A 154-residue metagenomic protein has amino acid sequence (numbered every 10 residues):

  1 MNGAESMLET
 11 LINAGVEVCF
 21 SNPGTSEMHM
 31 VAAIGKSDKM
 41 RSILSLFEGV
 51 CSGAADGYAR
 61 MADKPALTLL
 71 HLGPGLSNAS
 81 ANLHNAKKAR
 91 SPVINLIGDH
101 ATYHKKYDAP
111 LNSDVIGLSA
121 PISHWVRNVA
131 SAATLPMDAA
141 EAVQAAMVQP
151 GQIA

Functional and structural regions predicted by a protein language model:
M1-A154: N-terminal alpha/beta PP-like core and its mobile active-site loop of ThDP/TPP-dependent enzymes
